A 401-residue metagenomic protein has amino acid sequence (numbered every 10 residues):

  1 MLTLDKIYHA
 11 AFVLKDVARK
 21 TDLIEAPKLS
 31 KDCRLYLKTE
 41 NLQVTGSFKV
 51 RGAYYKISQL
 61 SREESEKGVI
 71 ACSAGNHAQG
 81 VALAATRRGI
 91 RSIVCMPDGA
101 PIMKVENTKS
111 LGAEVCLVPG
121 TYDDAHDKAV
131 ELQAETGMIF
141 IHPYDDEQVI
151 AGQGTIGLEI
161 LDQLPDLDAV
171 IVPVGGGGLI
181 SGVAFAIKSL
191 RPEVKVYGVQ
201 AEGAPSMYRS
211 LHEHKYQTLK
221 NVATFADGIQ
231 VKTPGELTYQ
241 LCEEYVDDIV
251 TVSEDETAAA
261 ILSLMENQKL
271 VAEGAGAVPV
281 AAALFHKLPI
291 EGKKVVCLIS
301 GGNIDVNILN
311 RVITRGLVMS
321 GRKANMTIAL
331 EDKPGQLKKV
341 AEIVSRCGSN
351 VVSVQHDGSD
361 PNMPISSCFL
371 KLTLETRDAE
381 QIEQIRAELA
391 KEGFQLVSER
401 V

Functional and structural regions predicted by a protein language model:
M1-V401: PLP-dependent amino-acid enzyme catalytic core
